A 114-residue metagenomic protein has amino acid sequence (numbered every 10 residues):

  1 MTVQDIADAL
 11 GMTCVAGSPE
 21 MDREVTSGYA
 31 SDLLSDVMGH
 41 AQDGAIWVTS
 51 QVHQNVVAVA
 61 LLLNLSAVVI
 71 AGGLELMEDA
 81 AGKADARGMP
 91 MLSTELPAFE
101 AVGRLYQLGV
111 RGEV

Functional and structural regions predicted by a protein language model:
M1-H40, E113: Conserved catalytic and cofactor-binding micro-motifs that handle phosphate-bearing ligands or nucleotide cofactors
R23, D32-I46, S50-V114: Feature captures the catalytic cores and cofactor-binding loops of soluble hydro-lyases/lyases that act on carboxylate
